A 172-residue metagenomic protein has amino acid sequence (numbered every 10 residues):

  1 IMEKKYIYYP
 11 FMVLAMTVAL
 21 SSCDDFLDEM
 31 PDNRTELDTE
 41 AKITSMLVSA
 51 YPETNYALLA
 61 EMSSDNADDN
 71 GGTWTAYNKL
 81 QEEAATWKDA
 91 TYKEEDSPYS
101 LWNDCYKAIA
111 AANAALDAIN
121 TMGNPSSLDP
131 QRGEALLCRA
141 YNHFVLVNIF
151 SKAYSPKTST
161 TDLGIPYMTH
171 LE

Functional and structural regions predicted by a protein language model:
I1-S21: Sec-dependent bacterial lipoprotein signal peptides
M2, C23-D25, A112, A140: Terminal processing/anchoring signals of secreted or surface-associated proteins and related intramolecular
S22-A67: Membrane-proximal, proline-rich intrinsically disordered regions
N55-A60, N142-Y154: Secretory-pathway/luminal and periplasmic proteins that interact with or process carbohydrate-rich
L59-K88: N-terminal, post-signal-peptide region of Sec/Tat-exported proteins
A67-D68, Q131-C138, S159, M168: Acidic helix-start/capping segments at beta-turn-to-alpha-helix junctions
E82-F150: Conserved, well-structured interaction surfaces
I149-E172: Short coil/linker segments at helix-helix boundaries
